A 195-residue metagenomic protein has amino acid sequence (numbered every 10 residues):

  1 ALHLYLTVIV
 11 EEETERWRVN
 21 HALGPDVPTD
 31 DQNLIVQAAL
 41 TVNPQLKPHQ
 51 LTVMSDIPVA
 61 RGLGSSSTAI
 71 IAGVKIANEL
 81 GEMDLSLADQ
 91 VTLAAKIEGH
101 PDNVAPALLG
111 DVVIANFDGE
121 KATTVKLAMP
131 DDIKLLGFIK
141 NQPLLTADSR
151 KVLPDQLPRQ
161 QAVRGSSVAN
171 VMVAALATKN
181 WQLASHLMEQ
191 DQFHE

Functional and structural regions predicted by a protein language model:
A1-R61, E79, M83-L85: ATP-binding N-lobe of GHMP and related small-molecule kinases
L2-L4, E12-E13, A38, S55-D56 (+4 more regions): Fold-independent oxyanion-binding glycine-rich loops and adjacent beta-strand/coil segments at enzyme active sites
L4, L63-S86, L108-V113: DPxDG-like acidic metal-binding loop motif
R16-V19, G73, Q182-M188: Short, basic/glycine-rich phosphate-binding loops at helix/coil junctions that contact nucleotide phosphates
N20-T29, S55-G64, T92-P101, D155-R159: A short glycine/serine-rich beta->alpha loop
D31-L34, S65, A69-I70, V168: Catalytic-loop motifs flanking and including active-site residues across diverse enzymes
V36-Q37, I71, K75, T92: A broad detector of short, well-ordered amphipathic alpha-helices that serve as recognition/interaction surfaces
S86-E195: ATP-dependent small-molecule kinase catalytic core of the GHMP/sugar-kinase superfamily and closely related
